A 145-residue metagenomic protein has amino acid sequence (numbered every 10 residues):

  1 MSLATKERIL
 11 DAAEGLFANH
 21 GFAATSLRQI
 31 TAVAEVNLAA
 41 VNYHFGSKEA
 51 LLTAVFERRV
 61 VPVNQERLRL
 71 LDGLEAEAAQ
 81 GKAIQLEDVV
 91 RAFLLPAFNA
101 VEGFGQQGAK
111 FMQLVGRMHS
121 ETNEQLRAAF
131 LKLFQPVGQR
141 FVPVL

Functional and structural regions predicted by a protein language model:
L3-D11, F45-D72, L131: An amphipathic alpha-helix adjacent to DNA-recognition modules
R8, L16, H20-A50, A54-V55: Helix-turn-helix
L16, P62, A100, V144: Short alpha-helical functional segments enriched in proximate histidine and acidic residues
R69-G108: Hydrophobic alpha-helical connector segments
D88, K110, N123-L145: Amphipathic alpha-helical packing segments from all-alpha helical-bundle domains
F93, A97, M112-H119: Short alpha-helical scaffolding segments that buttress acidic/His motifs in well-ordered protein cores
N99-G103, R117-A128: Amphipathic C-terminal alpha-helical segment
